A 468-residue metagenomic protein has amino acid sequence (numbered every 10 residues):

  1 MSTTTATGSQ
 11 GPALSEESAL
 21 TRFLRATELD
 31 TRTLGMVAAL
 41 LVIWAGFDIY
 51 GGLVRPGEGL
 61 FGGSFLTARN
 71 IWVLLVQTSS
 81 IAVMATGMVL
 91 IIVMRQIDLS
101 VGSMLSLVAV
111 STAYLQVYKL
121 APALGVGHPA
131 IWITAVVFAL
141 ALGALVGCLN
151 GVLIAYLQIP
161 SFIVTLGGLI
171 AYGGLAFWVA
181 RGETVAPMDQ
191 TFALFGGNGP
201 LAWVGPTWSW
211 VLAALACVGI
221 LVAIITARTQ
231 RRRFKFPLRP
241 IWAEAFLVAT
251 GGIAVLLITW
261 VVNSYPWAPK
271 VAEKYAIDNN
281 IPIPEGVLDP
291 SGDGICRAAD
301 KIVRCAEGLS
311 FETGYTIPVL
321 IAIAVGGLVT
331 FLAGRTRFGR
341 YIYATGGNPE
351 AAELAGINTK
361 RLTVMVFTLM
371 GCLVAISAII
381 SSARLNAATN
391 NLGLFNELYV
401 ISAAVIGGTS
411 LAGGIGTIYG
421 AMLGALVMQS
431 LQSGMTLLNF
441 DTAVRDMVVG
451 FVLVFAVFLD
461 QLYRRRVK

Functional and structural regions predicted by a protein language model:
T4, Q10-V83, K119-T134, P237-L238: Membrane-interfacial amphipathic/re-entrant helices at transmembrane-helix boundaries
I43-D48, L66-K119, L145, G151-F162 (+5 more regions): Single transmembrane alpha-helix segments in multi-pass membrane proteins
L90-V110, L153-I170, Y341, M365 (+3 more regions): Short, non-helical or kinked segments that cap or interrupt transmembrane helices
P122-L169, L221-R228, L423-G424: Alpha-helical transmembrane segments within multi-pass membrane transporters and channels
G147, F367-A378, R384-V449: Transmembrane alpha-helical segments in multi-pass inner-membrane proteins
G173-L328, N390: Transmembrane helix-bundle core of multi-pass membrane transporters and related energy-transducing complexes
G219-R233, V329-A333, S377, M422-K468: C-terminal transmembrane helix and the adjacent membrane-cytosol boundary/short C-terminal tail of inner/organellar
T226-P240, W267-K270, K274-A276, L328-F367: Membrane-helix/interface signature in polytopic inner-membrane proteins
